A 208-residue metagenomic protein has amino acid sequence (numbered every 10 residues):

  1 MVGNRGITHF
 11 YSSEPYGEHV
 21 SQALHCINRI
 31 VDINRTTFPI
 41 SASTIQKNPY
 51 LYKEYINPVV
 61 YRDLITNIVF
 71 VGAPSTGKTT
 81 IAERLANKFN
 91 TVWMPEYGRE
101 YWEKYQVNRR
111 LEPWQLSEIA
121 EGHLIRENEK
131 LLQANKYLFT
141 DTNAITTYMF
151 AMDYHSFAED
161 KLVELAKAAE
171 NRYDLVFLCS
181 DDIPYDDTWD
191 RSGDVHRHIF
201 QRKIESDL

Functional and structural regions predicted by a protein language model:
M1-N67: Nucleotidyltransferase catalytic core that binds NTPs
F70: Hydrophobic anchor at the beta1->P-loop junction of P-loop NTPases
P74: The conserved Walker
K78: Conserved lysine of the Walker
I81, L85: Hydrophobic positions on the alpha1 helix immediately C-terminal to the Walker A/P-loop
N87-E129: Conserved substrate/cofactor phosphate-moiety recognition/catalytic segment in nucleotide-dependent phosphotransferases
A120-E170, D186: Glycine-rich phosphate-binding loop used to anchor ATP phosphates in small-molecule kinases, encompassing both
H155-D207: A glycine- and Lys/Arg-enriched "phosphate-lid" helix/loop adjacent to the NTP-binding pocket of small-molecule kinases
